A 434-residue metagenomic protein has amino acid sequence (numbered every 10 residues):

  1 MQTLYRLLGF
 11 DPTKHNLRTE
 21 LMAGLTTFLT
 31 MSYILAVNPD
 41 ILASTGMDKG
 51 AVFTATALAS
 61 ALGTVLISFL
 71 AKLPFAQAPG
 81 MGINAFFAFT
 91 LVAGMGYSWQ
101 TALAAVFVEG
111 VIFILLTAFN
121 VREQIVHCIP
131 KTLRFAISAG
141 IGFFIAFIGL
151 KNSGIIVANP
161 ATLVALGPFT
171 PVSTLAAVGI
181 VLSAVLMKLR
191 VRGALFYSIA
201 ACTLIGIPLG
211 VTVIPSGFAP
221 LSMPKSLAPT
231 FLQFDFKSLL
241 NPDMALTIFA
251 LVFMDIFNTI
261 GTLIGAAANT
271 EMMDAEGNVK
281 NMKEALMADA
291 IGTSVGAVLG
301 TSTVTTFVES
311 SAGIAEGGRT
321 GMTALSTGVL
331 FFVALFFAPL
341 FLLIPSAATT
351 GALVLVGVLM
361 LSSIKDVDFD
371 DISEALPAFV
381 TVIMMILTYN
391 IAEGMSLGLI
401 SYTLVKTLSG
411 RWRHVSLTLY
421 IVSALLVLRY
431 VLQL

Functional and structural regions predicted by a protein language model:
M1-A51, V164-A165, Y197-K283, A424-L428: Helix-loop-helix hairpins and the membrane-proximal interhelical loops of multi-pass alpha-helical transport proteins
Q2-N38, A59-S60, G80-F89, A93-I141 (+1 more regions): Helix-loop-helix junctions within the multi-pass membrane cores of secondary transporters/permeases
L21, I41, I125, G193 (+3 more regions): Residue-level signature of catalytic and energy-coupling elements of molecular machines, predominantly ATP/GTP-dependent
D40-V52, T90-T101, P242-A245, P345 (+1 more regions): Helix-coil boundary and interhelical linker segments in multi-pass alpha-helical membrane proteins
G46-V65: Loop-to-helix transition at the N-terminal end of transmembrane alpha-helices
G63-A76, V185-R190, L251-N258, D289-L299 (+3 more regions): Transmembrane alpha-helix interface/packing and boundary motifs in multi-pass membrane proteins, characterized by
M95-P208, T212, L325-L434: Membrane-embedded alpha-helical modules
